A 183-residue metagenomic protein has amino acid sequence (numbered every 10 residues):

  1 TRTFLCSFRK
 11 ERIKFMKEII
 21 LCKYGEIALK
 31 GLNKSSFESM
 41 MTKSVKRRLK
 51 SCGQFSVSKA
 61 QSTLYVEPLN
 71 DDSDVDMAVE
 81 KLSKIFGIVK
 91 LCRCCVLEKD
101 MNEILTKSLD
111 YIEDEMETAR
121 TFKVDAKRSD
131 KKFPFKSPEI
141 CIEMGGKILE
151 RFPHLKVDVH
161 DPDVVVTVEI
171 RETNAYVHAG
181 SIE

Functional and structural regions predicted by a protein language model:
T1-F15: Short, Lys/Arg-enriched N-terminal segments with co-localized hydrophobic residues within the first ~10-30 amino acids
F15-E183: RNA-binding accessory domains that recognize and position tRNA/RNA substrates
